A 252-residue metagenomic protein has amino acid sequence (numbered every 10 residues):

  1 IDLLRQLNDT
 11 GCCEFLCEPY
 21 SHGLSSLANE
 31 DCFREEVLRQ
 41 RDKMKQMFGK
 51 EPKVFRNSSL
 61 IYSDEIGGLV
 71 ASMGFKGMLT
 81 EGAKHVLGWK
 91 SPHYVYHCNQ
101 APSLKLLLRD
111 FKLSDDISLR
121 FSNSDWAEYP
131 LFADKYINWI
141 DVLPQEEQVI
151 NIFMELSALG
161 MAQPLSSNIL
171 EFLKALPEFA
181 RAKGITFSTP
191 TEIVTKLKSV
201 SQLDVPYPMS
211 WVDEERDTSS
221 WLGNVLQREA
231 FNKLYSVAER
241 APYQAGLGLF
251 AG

Functional and structural regions predicted by a protein language model:
D2-L16, H97-A101, L143-Q145: Acidic (Asp/Glu)-rich catalytic clusters
D2-R5, V37-R41, G67, I137-I140 (+2 more regions): Generic structural signal for well-ordered alpha-helices, preferentially at hydrophobic/aromatic core positions
D9-F15, G49-K53, F75, E146-I150 (+1 more regions): Short, well-ordered coil/turn segments that N-cap beta-strands
E18, F55, L107, I152 (+1 more regions): Conserved, mostly hydrophobic/aromatic
G23-Q46, S103-L104, L108-P144, P164-S166 (+1 more regions): Alpha-helical scaffold elements lining the catalytic groove of polysaccharide deacetylases
S25-A28, V86-Y94, D116-I117, K198-S199: Short, charged, surface-exposed secondary-structure boundary motifs
L38-Y94, L159-L176: Catalytic domains of cell-wall/extracellular-matrix polysaccharide-remodeling enzymes, centered on de-N-acetylation
Y94-V95, N99-L104, N123-W126, D141-G252: Active-site and substrate-binding clefts of carbohydrate-active enzymes
